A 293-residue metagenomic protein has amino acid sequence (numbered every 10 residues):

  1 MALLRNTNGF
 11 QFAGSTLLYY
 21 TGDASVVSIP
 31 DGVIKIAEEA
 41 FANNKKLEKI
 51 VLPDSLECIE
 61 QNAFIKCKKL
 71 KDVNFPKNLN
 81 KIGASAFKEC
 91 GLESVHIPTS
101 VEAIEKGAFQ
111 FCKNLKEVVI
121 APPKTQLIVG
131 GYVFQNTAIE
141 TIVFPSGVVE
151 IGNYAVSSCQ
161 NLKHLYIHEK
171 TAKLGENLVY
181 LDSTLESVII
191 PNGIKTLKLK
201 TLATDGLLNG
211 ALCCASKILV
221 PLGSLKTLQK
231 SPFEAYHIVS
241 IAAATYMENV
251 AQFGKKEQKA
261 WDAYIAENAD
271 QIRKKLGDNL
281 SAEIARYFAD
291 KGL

Functional and structural regions predicted by a protein language model:
M1-Q11, T21-K35, K45-C58, K68-K81 (+7 more regions): Structural signature of tandem-repeat unit edges
E38-A40, E60-A63, G83-A86, E105-A108 (+4 more regions): Consensus positions within tandem repeat domains that build extended binding/scaffold surfaces
E283-Y287: Ankyrin repeat structural motif
